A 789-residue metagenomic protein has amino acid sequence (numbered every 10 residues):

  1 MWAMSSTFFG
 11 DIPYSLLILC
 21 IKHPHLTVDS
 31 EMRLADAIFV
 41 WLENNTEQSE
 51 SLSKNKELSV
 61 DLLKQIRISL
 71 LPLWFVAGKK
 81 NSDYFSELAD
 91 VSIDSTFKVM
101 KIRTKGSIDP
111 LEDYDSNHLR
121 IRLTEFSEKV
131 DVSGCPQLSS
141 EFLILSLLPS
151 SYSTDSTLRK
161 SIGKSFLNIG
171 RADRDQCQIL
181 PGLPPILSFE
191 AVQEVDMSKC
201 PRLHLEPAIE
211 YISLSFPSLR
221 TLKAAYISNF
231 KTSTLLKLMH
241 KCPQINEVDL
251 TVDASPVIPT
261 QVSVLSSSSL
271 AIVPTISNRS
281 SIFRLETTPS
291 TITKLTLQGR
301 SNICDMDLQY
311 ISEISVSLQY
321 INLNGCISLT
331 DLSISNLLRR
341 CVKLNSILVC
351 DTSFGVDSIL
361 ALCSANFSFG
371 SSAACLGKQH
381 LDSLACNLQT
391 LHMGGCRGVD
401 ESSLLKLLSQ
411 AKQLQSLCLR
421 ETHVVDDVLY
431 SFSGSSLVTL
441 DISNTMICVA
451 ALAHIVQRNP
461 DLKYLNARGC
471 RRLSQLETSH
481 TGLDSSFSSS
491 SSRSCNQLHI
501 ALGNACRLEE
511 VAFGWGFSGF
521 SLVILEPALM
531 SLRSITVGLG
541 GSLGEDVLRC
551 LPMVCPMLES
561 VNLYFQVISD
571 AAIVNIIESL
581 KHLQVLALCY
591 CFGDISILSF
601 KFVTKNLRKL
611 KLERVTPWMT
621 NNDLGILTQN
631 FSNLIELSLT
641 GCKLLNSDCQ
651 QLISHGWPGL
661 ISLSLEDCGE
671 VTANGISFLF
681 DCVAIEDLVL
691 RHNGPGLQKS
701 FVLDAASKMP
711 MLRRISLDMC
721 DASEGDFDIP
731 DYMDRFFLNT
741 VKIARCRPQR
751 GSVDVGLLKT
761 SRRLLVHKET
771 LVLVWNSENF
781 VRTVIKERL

Functional and structural regions predicted by a protein language model:
M1-C200, P207-S213, P217-T221, A225-I227 (+9 more regions): Alpha-helical scaffold in the C-terminal half of BTB/POZ domains and their immediate C-terminal extension
E141-F142, L147-L183, L187-E190, S198 (+4 more regions): C-terminal capping region of solenoid repeat domains
P201-L203, A208-I303, Y310, I314-I327 (+6 more regions): A generic tandem-repeat structural signature
